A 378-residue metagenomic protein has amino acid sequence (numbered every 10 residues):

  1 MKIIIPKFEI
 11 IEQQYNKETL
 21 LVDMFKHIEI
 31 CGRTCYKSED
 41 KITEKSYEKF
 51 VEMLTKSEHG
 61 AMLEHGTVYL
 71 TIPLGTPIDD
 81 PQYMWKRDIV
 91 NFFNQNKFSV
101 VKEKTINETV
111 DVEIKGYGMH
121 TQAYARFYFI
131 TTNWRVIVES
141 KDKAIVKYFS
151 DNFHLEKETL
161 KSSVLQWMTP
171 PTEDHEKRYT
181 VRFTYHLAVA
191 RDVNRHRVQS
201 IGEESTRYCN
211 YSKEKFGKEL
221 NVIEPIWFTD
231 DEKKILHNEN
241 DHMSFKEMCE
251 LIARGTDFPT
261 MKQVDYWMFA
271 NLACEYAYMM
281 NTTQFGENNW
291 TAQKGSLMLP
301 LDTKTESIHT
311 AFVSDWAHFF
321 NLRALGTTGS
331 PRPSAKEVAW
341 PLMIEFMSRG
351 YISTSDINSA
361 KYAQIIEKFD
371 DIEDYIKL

Functional and structural regions predicted by a protein language model:
M1-L378: Family-specific signature for flavin-dependent thymidylate synthase
